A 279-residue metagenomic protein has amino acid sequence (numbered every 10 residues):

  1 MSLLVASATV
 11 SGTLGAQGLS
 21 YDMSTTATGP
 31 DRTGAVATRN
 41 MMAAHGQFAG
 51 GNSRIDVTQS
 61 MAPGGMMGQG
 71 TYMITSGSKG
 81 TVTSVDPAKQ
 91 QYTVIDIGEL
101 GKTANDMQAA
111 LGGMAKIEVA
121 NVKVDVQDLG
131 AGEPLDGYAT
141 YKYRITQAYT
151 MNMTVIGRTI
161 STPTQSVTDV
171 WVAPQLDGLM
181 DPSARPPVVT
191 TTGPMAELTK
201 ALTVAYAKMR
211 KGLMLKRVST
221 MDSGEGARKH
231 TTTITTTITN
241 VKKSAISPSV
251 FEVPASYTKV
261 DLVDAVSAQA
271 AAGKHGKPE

Functional and structural regions predicted by a protein language model:
M1-S7: Sec-dependent N-terminal signal peptides
T9-A16: Sec/Tat signal peptide C-region and signal peptidase I cleavage site
A16-E279: Extended soluble regions of mature proteins
